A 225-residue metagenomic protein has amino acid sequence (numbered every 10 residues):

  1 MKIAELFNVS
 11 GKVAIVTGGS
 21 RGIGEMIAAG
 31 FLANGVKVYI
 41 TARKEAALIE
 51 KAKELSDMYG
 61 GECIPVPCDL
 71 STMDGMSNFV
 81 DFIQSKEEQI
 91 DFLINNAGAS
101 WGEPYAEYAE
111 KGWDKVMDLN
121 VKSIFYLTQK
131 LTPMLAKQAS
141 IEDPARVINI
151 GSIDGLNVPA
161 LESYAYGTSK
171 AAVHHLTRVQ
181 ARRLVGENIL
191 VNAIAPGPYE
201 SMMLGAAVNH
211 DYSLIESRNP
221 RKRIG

Functional and structural regions predicted by a protein language model:
A4, Y108, V158-G167, V179: Active-site loop-to-helix junction immediately N-terminal to the catalytic Tyr of the SDR YXXXK motif in Rossmann-fold
V13, S20-G22: Conserved glycine-rich cofactor-binding loop
K51, E162, G186, P196-N219 (+1 more regions): A glycine/serine/threonine-rich, flexible loop-to-helix segment that serves as the NAD(P) cofactor-binding "lid"
P104-Y105, A109-M117, L204, D211 (+1 more regions): Substrate-binding pocket helix/loop in short-chain dehydrogenase/reductase
T128, S169, T177: Active-site helix of classical SDR
P133, R182-R183: Alpha-helical segment proximal to the catalytic Tyr-Lys
S152: Residue(s) in the substrate-gating loop at a strand-loop-helix junction that position the organic substrate next
